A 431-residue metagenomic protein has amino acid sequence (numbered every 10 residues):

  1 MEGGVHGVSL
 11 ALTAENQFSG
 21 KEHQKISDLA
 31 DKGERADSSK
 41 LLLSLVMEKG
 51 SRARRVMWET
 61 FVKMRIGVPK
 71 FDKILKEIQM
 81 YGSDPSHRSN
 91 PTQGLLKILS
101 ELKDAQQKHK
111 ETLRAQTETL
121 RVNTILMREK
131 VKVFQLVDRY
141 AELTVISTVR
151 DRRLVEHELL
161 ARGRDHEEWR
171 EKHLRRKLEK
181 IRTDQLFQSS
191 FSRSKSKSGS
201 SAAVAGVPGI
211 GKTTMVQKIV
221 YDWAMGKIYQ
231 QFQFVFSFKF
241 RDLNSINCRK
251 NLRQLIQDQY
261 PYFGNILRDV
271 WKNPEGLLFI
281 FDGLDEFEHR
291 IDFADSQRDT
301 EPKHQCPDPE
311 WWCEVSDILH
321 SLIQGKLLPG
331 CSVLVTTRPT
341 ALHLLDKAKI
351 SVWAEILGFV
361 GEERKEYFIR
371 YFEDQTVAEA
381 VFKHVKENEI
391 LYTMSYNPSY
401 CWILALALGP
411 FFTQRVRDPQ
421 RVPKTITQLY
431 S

Functional and structural regions predicted by a protein language model:
M1-S431: Intracellular innate-immune signaling modules
